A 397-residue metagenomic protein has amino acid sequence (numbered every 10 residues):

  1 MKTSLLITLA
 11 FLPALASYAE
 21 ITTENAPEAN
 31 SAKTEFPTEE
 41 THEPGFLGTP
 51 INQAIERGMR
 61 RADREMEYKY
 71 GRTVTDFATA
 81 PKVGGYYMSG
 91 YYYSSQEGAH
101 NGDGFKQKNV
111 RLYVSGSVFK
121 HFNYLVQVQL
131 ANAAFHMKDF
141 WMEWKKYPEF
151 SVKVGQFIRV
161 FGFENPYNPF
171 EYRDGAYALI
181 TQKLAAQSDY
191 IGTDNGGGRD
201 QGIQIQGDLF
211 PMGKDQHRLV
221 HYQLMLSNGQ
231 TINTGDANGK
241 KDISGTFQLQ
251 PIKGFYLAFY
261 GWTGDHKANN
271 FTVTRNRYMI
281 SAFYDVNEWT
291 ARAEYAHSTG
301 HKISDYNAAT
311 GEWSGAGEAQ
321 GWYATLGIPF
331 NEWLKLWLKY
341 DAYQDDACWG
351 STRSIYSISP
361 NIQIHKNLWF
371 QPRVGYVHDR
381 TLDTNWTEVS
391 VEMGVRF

Functional and structural regions predicted by a protein language model:
M1-S4: Positively charged n-region of N-terminal signal peptides that target proteins for export
L6, A16-Y86: N-terminal periplasmic/intermembrane-space "pro-region" immediately following the signal or transit peptide
A10-A14: Hydrophobic core
G58, A99-K106, L130-A134, T193-G197 (+5 more regions): Replace "Gram-negative outer membrane beta-barrel proteins" with "bacterial and organellar outer membrane beta-barrel
Y70-I232, A237-I243, Q248-L257, T325-F330 (+3 more regions): Outer membrane beta-barrel
A78, Q248-D346: Detector for outer-membrane/organellar transmembrane beta-barrel domains, recognizing the amphipathic beta-strand
G327-H378: C-terminal hydrophobic structural anchor segments that stabilize assembly/packing rather than catalytic chemistry
I362, N385-F397: Outer-membrane beta-barrel "beta-signal"
